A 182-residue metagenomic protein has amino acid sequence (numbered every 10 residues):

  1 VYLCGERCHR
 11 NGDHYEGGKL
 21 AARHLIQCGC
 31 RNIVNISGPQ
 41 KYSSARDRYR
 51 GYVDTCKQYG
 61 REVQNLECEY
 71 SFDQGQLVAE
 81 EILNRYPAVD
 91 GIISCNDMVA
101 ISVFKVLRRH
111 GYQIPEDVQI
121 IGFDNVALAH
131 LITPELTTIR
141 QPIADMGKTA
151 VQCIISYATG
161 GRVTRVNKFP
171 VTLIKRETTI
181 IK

Functional and structural regions predicted by a protein language model:
Y2-K182: Bacterial carbohydrate/catabolite-sensing allosteric modules
